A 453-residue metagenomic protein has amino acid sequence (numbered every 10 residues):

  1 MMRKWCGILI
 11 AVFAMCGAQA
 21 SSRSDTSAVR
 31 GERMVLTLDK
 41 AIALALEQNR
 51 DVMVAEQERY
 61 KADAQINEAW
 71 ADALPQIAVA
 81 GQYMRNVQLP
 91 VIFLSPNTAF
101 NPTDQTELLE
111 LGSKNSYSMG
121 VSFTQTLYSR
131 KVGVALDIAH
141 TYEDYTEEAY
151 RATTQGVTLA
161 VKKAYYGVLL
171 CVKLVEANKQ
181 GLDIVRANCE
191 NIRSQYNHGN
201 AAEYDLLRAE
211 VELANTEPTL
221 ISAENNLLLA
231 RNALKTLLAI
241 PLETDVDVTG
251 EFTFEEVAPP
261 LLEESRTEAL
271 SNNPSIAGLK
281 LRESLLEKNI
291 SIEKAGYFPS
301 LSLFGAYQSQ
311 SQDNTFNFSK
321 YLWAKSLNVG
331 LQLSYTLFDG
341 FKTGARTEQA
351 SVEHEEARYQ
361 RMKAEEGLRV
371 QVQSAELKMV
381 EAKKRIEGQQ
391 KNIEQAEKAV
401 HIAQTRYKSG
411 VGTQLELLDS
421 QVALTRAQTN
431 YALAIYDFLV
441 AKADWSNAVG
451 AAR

Functional and structural regions predicted by a protein language model:
G7-I8, S22-R30, A78, V87 (+1 more regions): Acidic, low-complexity, intrinsically disordered peripheral segments
I10-Q19: Hydrophobic h-region of N-terminal signal peptides that target proteins for export in Gram-negative bacteria
A20-Q82, Q88, L242, V248-S284 (+3 more regions): Bacterial Sec-pathway N-terminal export signals of envelope proteins
T26-R33, A80-V121, Q125, T249-P259 (+3 more regions): Small/polar, glycine/serine/threonine/aspartate-rich low-complexity segments that form flexible
L36, A64, G156-E268, K378 (+2 more regions): Periplasmic alpha-helical coiled-coil/stalk elements that build and connect Gram-negative outer-membrane
A43-M53, Y60-I77, L109, S113 (+8 more regions): A glycine-/polar-enriched beta->alpha junction
V54-A69, T153, V157-E176, S194 (+4 more regions): Amphipathic alpha-helical coiled-coil segments
G120-S122, Y165, R266, G330-Q332 (+1 more regions): Membrane-embedded beta-strand positions in outer-membrane beta-barrel channels/transporters
